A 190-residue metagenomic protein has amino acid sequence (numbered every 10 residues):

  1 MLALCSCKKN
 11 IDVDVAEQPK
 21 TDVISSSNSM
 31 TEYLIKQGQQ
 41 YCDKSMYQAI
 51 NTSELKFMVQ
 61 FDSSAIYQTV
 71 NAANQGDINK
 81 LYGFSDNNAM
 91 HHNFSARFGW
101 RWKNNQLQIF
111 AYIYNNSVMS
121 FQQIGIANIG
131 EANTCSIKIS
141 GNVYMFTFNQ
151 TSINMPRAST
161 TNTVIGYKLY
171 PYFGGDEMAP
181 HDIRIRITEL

Functional and structural regions predicted by a protein language model:
A3-T31: Bacterial Sec-dependent N-terminal signal peptides
S27-Q108: Secretory/extracellular carbohydrate-interaction modules and structurally similar beta-sandwich "look-alikes"
Q48-I50, N128-G130, I139, T160-N162 (+1 more regions): Surface-exposed coil/turn segments at beta-strand junctions on protein surfaces, enriched
F57, E131-I139, Y144-F146: Short tryptophan-centered beta-strand motifs in secreted/extracellular beta-sheet-rich domains of glycan-recognition
N105-I109, V143-F146: Hydrophobic residues embedded in beta-strands of well-ordered beta-sheets
F110-T134: Short, aromatic/His-centered strand-loop micro-motif at the edge of beta-sheets
T147-T151: Short strand-turn-strand beta-turns centered on an Asx-Gly dipeptide
P156-E189: Flexible glycan-contacting loops in extracellular carbohydrate-active proteins
